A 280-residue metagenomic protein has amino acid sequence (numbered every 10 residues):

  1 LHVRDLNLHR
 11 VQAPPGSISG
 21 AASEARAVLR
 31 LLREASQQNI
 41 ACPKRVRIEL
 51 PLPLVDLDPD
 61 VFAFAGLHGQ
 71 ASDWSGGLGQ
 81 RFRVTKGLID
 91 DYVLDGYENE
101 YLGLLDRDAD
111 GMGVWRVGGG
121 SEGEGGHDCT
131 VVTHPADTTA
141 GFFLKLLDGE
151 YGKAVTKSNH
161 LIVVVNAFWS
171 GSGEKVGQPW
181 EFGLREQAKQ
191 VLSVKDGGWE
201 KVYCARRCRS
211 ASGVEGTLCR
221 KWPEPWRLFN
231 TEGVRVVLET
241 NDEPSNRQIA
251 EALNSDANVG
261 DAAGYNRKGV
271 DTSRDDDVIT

Functional and structural regions predicted by a protein language model:
L1-F143, G149-S158: Positively charged, amphipathic N-terminal segments that serve as targeting/anchoring signals
R45-E49, C129-T133, L161-V164, T217-L218 (+2 more regions): Ordered hydrophobic segments in well-structured contexts
D137-T138, L147, A154-V194: Ser/Thr/Gly-rich flexible loops in soluble cytosolic domains mediating phosphotransfer, phosphorylation
G173-N258: A conserved mid-domain beta-alpha-beta active-site/ligand-binding segment of alpha/beta enzyme cores
Q248-T280: C-terminal structured domains
